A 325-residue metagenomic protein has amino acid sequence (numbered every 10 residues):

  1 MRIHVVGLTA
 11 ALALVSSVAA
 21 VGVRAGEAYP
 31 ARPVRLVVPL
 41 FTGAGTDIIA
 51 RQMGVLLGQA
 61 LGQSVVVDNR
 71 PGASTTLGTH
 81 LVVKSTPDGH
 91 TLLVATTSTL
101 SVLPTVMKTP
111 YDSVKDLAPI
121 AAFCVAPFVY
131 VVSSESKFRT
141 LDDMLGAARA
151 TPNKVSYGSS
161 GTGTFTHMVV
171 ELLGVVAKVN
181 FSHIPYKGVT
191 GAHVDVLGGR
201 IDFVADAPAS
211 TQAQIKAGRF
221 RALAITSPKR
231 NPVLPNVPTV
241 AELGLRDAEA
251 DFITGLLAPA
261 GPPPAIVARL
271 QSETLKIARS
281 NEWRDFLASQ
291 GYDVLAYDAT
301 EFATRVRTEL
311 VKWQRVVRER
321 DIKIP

Functional and structural regions predicted by a protein language model:
M1-H4: Positively charged n-region of N-terminal signal peptides that target proteins for export
G7-V18: Bacterial N-terminal signal peptides
G22-D116, N153-K154, T162, K178-A207 (+3 more regions): N-terminal (or domain-start) structured segment
A31-P33, K216, P264-P325: An extracytoplasmic/periplasmic, membrane-proximal ligand-sensing/linker region
K84-H90, T97, T105-G191, V240 (+1 more regions): Hinge/capping helix and adjacent helix->loop/strand transition within the periplasmic-binding protein
D112-A122, N180-I184, D202-F203, Q212-A250 (+1 more regions): Short beta-strand->loop
